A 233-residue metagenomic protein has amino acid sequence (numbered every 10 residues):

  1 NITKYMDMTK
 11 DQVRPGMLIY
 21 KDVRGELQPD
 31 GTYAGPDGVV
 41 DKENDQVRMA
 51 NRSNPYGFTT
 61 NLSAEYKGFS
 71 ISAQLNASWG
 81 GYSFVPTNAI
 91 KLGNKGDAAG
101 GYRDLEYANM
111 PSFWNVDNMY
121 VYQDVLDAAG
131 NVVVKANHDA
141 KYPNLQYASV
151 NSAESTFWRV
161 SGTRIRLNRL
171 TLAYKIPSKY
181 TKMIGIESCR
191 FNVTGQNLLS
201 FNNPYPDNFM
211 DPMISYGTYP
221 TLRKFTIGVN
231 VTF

Functional and structural regions predicted by a protein language model:
N1-R52, A89-N94, G100-N137: Conserved small-residue
K4, D127-F233: Membrane-interface anchoring segments and C-terminal beta-barrel signals
M6-K10, R14, S63, I71-G96 (+1 more regions): Membrane-proximal, glycine/serine-rich, low-complexity loop/turn segments characteristic of large bacterial
D45-S53, V85, V160-T163, S215-T218: Outer-membrane beta-barrel proteins
N51, F58-F69: Long hydrophobic segments that form regular secondary structure
N54-F58, A77-W79, I165-N168, R223: Transmembrane beta-barrel architecture of outer-membrane proteins
A64, A73-A77, G101, F191-N197 (+1 more regions): Transmembrane beta-barrel strands of outer-membrane/channel proteins
G68-S72, K179-Y180: Repeated loop/turn-to-beta-strand initiation elements of outer-membrane beta-barrel proteins
